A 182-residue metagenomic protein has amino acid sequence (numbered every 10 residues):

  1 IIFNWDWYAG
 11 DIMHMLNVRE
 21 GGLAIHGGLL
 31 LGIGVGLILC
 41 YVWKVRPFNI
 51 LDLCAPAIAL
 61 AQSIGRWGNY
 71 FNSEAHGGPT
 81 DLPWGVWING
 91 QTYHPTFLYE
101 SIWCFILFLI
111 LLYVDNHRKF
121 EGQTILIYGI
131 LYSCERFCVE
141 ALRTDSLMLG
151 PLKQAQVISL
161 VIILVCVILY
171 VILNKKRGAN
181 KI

Functional and structural regions predicted by a protein language model:
I1-I182: A feature for loop-to-transmembrane-helix boundaries and adjacent hydrophobic helices in multi-pass integral membrane
